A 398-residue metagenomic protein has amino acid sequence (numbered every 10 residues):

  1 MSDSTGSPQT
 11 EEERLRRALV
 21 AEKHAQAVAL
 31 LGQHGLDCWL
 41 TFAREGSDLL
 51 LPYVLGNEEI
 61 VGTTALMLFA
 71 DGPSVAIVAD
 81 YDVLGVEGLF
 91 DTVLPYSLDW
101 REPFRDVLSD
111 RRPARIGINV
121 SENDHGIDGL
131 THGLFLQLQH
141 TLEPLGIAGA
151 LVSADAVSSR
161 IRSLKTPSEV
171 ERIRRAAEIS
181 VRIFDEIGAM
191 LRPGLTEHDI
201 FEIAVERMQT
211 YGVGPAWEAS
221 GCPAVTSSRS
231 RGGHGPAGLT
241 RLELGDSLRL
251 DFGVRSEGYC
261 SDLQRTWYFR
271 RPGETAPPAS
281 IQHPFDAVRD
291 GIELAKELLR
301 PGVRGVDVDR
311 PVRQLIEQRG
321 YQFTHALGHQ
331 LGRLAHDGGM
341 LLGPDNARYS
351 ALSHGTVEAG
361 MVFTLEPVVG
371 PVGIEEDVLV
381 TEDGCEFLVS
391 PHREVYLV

Functional and structural regions predicted by a protein language model:
M1-V398: Active-site neighborhoods and metal-handling regions in enzymes and metal-associated proteins
